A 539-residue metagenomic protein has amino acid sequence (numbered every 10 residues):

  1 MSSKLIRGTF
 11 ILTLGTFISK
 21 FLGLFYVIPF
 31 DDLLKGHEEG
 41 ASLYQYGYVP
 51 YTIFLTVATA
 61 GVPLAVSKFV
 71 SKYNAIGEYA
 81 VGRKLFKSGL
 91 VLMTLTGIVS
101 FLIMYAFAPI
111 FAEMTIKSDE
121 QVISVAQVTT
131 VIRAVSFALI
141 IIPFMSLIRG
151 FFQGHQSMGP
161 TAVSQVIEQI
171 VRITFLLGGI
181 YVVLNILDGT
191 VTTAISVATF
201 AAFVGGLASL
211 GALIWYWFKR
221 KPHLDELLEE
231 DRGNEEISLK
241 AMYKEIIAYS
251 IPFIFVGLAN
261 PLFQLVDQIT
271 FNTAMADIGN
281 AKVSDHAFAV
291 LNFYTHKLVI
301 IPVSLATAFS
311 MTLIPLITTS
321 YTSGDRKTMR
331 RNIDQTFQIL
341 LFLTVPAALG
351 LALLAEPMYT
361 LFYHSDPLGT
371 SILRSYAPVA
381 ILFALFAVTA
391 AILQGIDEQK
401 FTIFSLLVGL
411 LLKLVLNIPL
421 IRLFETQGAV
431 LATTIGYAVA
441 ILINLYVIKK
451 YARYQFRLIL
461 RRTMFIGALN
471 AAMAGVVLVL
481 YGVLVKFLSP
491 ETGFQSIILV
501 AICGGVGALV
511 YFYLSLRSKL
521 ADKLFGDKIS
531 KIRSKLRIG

Functional and structural regions predicted by a protein language model:
M1-F25, A80, K84, N234-G257 (+1 more regions): N-terminal membrane topogenesis motif
K4-L64, K72, F101, Y105 (+2 more regions): Signature of the first transmembrane helix
K72-G89, V290-A377: Specific pore-lining/lateral-gate transmembrane helices of multi-pass inner-membrane transport and insertion machines
F101-I123, N185, A348-H364: Short membrane-interface helical motifs at transmembrane helix boundaries in multi-pass membrane transporters
D119-L147, S365-T389: Alpha-helical transmembrane segments of multi-pass membrane proteins
I141-S164, P378-L406, L423: Membrane-interface junctions at transmembrane-helix termini in multi-pass inner-membrane proteins
G159, I173-Y216, L410-L442, K449 (+2 more regions): Membrane-interface helix-loop junctions in multi-pass transport and translocation proteins
V479-G539: Membrane-proximal transmembrane or re-entrant/amphipathic helices at the cytosolic face
